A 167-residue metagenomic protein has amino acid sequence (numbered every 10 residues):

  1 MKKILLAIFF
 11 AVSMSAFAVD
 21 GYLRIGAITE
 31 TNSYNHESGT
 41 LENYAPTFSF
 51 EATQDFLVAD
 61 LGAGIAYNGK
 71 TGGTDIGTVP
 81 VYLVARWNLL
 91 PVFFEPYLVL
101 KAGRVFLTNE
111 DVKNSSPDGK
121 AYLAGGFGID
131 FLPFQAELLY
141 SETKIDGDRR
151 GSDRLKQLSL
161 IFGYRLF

Functional and structural regions predicted by a protein language model:
M1-D20, F167: Cleavable N-terminal export/targeting peptides
F17-D60, A85, A102, F106-L107 (+1 more regions): Short glycine/proline- and aromatic-enriched beta-strand/turn motifs that initiate or cap beta-hairpins
V19, T40-F48, D75-V81, P117-L123 (+2 more regions): Residues that define the transmembrane beta-barrel architecture of outer-membrane proteins
G21, L57-G62, V92-P96, F131-L138: Repeated loop/turn-to-beta-strand initiation elements of outer-membrane beta-barrel proteins
I28-H36, A66-T74, L90, G103-D111 (+2 more regions): Sequence/structural signature of outer-membrane beta-barrel proteins
T31-Y34, G73, L123-F167: Predominantly the C-terminal beta-signal and adjacent terminal strand-loop region of outer-membrane beta-barrel
G69-Y97: Helix-adjacent hinge/juxtasegments
E95-D111, G126, E137: Outer membrane beta-barrel transmembrane domains
